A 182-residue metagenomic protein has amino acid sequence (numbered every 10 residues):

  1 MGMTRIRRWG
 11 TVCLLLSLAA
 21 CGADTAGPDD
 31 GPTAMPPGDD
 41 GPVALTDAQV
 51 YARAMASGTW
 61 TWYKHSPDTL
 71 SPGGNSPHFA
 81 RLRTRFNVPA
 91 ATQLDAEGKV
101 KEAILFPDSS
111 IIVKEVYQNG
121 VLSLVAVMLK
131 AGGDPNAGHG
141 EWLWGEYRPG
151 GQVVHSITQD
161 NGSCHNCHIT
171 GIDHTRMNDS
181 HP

Functional and structural regions predicted by a protein language model:
G2-C13: Bacterial N-terminal signal peptides that target proteins for export
T11, W62-K64, W144-E146: Intrinsic disorder/low-complexity segments enriched in polar/charged and small flexible residues
T11-L15, P32, S76-F79, A91: Generic N-terminal initiation segments characterized by hydrophobic and/or small/turn-forming residues
S17-A20: C-terminal motif of bacterial Sec signal peptides marking the signal peptidase cleavage site
A23-G31, P36-P37, L45-A48, M55-T59 (+1 more regions): Sequence context surrounding c-type heme c attachment/ligation sites in exported
G41-E102: N-terminal secretory signal peptides
